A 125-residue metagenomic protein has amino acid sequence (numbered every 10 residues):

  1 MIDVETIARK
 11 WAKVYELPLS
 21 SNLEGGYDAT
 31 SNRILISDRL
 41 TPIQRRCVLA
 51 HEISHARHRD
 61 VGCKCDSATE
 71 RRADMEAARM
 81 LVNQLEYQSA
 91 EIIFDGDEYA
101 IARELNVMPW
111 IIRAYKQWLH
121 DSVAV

Functional and structural regions predicted by a protein language model:
M1-V125: Active-site hotspot residues in diverse enzymes, especially metal/ion-binding acidic/histidine motifs
